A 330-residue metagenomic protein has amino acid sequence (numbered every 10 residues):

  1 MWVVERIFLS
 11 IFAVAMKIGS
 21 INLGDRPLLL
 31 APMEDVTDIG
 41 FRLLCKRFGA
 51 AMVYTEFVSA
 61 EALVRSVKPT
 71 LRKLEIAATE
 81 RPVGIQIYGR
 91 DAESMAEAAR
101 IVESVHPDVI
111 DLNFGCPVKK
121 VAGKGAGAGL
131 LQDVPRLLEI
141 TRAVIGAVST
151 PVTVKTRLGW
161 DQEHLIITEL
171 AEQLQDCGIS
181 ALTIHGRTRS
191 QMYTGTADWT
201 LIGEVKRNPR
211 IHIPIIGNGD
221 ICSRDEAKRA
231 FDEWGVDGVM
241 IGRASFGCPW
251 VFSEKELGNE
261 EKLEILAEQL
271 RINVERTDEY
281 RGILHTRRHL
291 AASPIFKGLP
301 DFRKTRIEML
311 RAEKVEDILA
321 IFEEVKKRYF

Functional and structural regions predicted by a protein language model:
I11-G24, L28, E34, I39-G40 (+6 more regions): Alpha/beta catalytic cores of nucleotide-metabolism and tRNA/nucleoside-modifying enzymes
A15-G19, G24, M33-D108: Glycine-rich, positively charged N-terminal anion/phosphate-binding segment
L30, C45, E56, I85 (+6 more regions): Conserved, mostly hydrophobic/aromatic
M33-D35, V58-A60, Y88-R90, G115-P117 (+4 more regions): Active-site beta-loop-alpha junctions enriched in small/polar residues
E97-I110, F114-K124, P135-I213: Alpha/beta enzyme core
G125-L131, Q191, K255-L257: Short glycine-enriched, charge-decorated loop/helix-capping segments at active-site entrances that position
